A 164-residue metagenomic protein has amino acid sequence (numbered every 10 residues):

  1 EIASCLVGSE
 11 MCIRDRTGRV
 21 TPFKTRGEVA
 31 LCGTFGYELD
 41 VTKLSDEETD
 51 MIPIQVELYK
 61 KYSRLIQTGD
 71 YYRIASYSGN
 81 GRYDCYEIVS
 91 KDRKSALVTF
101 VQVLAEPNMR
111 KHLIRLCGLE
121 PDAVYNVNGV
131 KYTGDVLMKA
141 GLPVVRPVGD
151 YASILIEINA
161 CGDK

Functional and structural regions predicted by a protein language model:
E1-G8, I13: Single conserved hydrophobic/aromatic residue that forms the stacking wall/gate of nucleotide- or nucleobase-binding
R14-T17, E38-D40, D46-E47, A105-N108: Flexible loop/turn segments at secondary-structure boundaries
T17-V20, T25: Prokaryote-biased recognition of long, low-complexity C-terminal linker/tail segments that are poorly structured
K24-S76: Catalytic cores of secreted or luminal carbohydrate-active enzymes
A30, V98, V127: Conserved, mostly hydrophobic/aromatic
I74-Y77, Y83-Y86, V148-I154: Long, charge-rich low-complexity segments
Y77-E120: Carbohydrate-binding surface patches
L104-K164: C-terminal beta-sandwich/jelly-roll accessory domains of carbohydrate-active enzymes
